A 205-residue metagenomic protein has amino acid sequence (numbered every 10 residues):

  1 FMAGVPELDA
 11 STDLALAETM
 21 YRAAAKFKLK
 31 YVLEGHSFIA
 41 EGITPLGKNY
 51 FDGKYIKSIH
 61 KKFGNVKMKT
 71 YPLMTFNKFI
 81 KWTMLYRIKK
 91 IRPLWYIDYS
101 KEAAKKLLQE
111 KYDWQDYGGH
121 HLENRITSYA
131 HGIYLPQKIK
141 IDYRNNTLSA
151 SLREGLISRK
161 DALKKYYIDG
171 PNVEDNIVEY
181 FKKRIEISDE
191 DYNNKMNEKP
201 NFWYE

Functional and structural regions predicted by a protein language model:
F1-E205: Nucleotide-activated chemistry modules centered on ATP-dependent adenylation/adenylyltransferase
